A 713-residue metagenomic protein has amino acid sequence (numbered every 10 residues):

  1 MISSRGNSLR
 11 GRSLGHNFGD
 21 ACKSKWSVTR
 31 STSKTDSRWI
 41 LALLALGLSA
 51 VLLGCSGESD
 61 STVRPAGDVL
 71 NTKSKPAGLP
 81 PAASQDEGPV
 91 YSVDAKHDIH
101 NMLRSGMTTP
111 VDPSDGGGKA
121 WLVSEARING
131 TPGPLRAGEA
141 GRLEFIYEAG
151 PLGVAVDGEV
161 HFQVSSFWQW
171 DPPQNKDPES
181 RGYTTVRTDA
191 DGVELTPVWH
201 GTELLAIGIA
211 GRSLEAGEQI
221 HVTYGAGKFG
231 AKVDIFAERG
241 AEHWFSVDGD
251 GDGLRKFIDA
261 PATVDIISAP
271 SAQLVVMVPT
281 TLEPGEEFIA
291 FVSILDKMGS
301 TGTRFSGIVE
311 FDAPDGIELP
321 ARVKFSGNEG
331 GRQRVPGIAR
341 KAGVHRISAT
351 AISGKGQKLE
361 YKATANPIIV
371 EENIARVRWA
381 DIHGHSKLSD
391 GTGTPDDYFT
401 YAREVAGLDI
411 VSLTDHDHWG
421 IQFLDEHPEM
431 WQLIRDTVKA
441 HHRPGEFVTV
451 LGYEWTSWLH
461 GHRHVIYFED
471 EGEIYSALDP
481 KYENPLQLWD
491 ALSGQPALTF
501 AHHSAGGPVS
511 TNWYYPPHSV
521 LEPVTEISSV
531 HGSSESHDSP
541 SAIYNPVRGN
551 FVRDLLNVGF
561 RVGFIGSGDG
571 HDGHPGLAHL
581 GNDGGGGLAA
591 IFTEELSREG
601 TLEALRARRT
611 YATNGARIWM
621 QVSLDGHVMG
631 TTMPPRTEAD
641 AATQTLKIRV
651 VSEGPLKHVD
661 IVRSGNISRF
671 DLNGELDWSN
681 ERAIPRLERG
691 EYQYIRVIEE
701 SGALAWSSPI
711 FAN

Functional and structural regions predicted by a protein language model:
M1-S37: N-terminal secretory signal peptides that target proteins for export/translocation
R38-L48: Sec-dependent N-terminal signal peptides
L53-G54: C-terminal motif of bacterial Sec signal peptides marking the signal peptidase cleavage site
R64-Q273: Ser/Thr/Pro/Gly-rich, low-complexity intrinsically disordered stalk/linker tracts of secreted and surface-exposed
L103-M107, S114-E159, V278-T301, D390 (+3 more regions): Extracellular/luminal Pro/Thr/Ser-rich low-complexity repeat and linker "mucin-like" segments that act as
A149, I209-G211, T281, R334-A339: Extracellular/luminal low-complexity segments enriched in Ser/Thr/Pro
A272-V276, M620: Proline-enriched interdomain boundary motifs that mark the N-terminal boundary and often initiate the first structured
P284-K324, G331-N713: Extended, charged catalytic domains and RNA/DNA-binding interfaces, predominantly in divalent-metal-using enzymes
